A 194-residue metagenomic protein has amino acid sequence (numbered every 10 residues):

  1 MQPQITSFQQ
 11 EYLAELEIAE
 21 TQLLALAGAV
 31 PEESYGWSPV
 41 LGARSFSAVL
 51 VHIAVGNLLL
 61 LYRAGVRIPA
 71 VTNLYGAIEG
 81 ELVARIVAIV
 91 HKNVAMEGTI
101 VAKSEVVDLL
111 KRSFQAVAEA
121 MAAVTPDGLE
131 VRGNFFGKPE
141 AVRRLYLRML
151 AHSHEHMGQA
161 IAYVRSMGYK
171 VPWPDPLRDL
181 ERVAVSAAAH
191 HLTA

Functional and structural regions predicted by a protein language model:
M1-E11, V55-F135, M167-A194: Short, helix-capping/interhelical loops that line the mouth of catalytic, cofactor-, or ligand-binding pockets
L16-L23, F46-L61, R85-V87, V107-V117 (+2 more regions): Alpha-helical transition-metal enzyme core signature, strongest for iron centers
L26, S34-V40, E130-G133: Surface-exposed patches in mature extracellular/periplasmic domains of secreted proteins
P39-F46, H52, Y75: Acidic helix-start/capping segments at beta-turn-to-alpha-helix junctions
N134-R144: Carbohydrate-binding/catalytic loop surfaces
Y163-V164: A short helix-coil junction within the Rossmann-fold of NAD(P)-dependent oxidoreductases
